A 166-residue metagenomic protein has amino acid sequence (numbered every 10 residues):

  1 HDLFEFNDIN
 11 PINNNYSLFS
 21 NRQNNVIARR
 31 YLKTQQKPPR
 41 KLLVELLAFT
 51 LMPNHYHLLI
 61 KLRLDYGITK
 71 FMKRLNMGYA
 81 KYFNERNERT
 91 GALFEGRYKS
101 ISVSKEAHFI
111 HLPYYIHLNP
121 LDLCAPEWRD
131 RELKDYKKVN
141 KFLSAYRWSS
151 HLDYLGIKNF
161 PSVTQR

Functional and structural regions predicted by a protein language model:
H1-P161, R166: Short catalytic/metal-binding and nucleic-acid-binding patches
